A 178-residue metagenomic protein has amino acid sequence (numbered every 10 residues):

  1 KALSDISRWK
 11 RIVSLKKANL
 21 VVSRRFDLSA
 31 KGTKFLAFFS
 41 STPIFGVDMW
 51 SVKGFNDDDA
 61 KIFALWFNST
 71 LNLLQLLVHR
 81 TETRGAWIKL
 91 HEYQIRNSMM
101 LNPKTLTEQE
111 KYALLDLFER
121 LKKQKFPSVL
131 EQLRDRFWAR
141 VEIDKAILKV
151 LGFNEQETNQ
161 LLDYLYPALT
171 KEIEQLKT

Functional and structural regions predicted by a protein language model:
K1-D116: Polybasic, glycine- and aromatic-enriched phosphate-binding surface used to engage nucleic acids
K104-T178: Non-catalytic DNA-recognition/assembly elements of restriction-modification systems
